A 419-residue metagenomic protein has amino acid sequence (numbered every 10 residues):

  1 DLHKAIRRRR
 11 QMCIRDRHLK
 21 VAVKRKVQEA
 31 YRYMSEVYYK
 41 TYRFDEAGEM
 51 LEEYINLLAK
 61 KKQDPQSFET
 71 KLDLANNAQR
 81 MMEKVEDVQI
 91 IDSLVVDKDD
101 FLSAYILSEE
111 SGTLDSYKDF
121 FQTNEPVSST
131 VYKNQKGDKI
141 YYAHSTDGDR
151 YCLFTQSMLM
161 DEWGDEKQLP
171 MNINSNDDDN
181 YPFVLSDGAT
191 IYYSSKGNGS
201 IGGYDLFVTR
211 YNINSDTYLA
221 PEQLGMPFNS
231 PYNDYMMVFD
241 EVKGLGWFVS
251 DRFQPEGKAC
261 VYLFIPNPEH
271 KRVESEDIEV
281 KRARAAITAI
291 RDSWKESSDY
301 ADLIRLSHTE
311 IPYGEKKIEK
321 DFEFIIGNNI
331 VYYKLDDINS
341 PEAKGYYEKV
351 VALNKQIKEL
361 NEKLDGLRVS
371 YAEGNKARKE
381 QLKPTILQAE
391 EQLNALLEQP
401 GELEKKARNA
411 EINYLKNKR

Functional and structural regions predicted by a protein language model:
D1-D16: Single conserved hydrophobic/aromatic residue that forms the stacking wall/gate of nucleotide- or nucleobase-binding
R15, V21-A22: Small-residue hotspots
R17-H18, M50-E53: Alpha-helical solenoid repeat scaffolds, predominantly canonical TPR units
K24-R25, E29, Y33, Y39-F44 (+7 more regions): Short, conserved micro-motifs composed of acidic
E69-T70, K379-E391: Short, charged, amphipathic alpha-helical segments
T385-E411: Amphipathic alpha-helical coiled-coil segments
